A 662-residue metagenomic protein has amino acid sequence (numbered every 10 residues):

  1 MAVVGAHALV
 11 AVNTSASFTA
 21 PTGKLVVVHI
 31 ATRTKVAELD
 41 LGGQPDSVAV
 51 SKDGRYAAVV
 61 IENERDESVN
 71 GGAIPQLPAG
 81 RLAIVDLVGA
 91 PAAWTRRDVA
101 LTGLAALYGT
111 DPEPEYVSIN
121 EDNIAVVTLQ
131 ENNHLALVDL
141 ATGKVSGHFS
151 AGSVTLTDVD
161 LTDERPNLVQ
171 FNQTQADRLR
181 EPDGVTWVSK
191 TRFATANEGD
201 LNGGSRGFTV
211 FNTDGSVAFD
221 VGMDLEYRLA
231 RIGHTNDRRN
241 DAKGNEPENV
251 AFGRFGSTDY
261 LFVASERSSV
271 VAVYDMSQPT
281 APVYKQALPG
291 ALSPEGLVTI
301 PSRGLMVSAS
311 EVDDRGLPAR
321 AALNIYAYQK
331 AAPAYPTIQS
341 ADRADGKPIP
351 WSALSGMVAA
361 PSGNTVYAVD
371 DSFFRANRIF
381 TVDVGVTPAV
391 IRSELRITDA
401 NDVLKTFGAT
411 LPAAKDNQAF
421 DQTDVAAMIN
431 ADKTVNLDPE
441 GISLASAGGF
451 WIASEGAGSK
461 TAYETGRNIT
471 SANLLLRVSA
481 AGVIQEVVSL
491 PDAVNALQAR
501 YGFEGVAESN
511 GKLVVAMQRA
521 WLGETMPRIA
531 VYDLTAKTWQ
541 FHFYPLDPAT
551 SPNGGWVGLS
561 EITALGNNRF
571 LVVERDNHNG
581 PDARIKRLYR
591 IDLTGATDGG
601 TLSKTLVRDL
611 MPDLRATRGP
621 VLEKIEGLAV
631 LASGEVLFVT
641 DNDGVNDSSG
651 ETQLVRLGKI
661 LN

Functional and structural regions predicted by a protein language model:
M1-N662: Sequence/structural signature of beta-propeller domains
